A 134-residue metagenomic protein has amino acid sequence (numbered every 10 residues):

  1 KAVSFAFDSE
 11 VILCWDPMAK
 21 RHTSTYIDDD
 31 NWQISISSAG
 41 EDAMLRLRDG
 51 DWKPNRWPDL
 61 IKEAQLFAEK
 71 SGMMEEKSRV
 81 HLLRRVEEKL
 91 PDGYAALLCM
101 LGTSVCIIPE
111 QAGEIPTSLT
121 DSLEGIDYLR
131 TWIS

Functional and structural regions predicted by a protein language model:
K1: Gly/Ser-rich oxyanion-binding loop with an adjacent helix/lid that shapes the negatively charged ligand pocket
S4: Hydrophobic, well-structured mid-protein blocks that either form specific transmembrane helices
F7-E10, D92-Y94: Short coil/turn connectors at secondary-structure junctions
D8-V11, G102-S104: Short, surface-exposed beta-edge/turn micro-motifs
E10-E88: Conserved, helical-rich catalytic subdomain that frames metal- and/or nucleotide-binding sites in enzyme alpha/beta
W52-S134: Glycine-rich, charge-dense phosphate/pyrophosphate-binding loop(s) and the adjacent flexible "lid"/catalytic subdomain
